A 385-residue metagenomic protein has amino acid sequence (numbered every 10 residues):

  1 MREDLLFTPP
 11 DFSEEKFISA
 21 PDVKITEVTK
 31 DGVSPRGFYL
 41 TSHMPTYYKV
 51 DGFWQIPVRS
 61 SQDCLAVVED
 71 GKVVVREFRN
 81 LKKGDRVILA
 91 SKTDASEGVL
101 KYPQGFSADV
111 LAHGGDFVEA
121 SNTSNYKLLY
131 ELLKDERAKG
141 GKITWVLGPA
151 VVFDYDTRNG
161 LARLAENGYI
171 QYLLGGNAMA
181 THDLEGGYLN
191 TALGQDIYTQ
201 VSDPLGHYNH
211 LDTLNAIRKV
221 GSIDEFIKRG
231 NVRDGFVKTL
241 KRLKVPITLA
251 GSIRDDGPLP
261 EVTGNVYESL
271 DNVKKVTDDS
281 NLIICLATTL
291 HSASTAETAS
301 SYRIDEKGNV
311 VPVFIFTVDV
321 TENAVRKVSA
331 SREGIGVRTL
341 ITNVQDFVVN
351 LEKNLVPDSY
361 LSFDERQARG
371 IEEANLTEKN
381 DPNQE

Functional and structural regions predicted by a protein language model:
M1-K82: Long terminal accessory regions outside catalytic cores
L81-L89: Loop/turn positions that initiate beta-strands
S91-S96: Short, charged beta-turn/beta-strand-edge "cap" motif at the junction between a beta-strand and an adjacent loop
V99-Y102, Y155-G160, D183-L189, L259-V262 (+2 more regions): Short acidic, glycine/serine/threonine-rich loops at helix termini
P103-F117, L214-K219: Gly-rich Lys/Arg/Thr-decorated short loops/hinges at beta-loop-alpha junctions or inter-strand turns that position
K127-I143, L240-R242, K275-S280: Glycine-rich phosphate/diphosphate-binding loops that line cofactor/substrate pockets in enzymes
L132, K139-I223, I341: Metabolite-binding pocket within alpha/beta catalytic cores that recognizes anionic/polar moieties
I197, D203-V245, D255-I283, T288-E385: C-terminal functional extensions of proteins
